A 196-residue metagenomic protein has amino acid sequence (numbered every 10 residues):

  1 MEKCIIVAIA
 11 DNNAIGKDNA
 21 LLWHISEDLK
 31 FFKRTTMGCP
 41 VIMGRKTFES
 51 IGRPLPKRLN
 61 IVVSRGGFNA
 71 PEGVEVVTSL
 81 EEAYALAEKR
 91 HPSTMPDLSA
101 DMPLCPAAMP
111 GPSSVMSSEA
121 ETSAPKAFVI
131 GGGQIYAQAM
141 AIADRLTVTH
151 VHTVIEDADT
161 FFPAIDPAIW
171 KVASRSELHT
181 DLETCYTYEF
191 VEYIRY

Functional and structural regions predicted by a protein language model:
M1-D101, S123-Y196: Enzymes that bind and transform nitrogen-containing heteroaromatic metabolites
P96-V115, A120-T122: A cross-taxon signal for low-complexity, glycine/charged-rich
